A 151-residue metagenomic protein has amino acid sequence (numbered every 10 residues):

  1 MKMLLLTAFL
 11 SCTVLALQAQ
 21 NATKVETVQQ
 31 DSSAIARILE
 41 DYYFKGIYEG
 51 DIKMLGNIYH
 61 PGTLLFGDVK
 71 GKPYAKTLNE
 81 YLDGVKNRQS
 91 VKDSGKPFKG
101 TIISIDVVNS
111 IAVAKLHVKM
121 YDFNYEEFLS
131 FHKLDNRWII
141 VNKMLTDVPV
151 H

Functional and structural regions predicted by a protein language model:
M1-E26: Bacterial Sec-dependent N-terminal signal peptides
Q20-K53, N57: Short, low-complexity N-terminal intrinsically disordered segments enriched in polar/charged residues
K53-G95: Short solvent-exposed beta->alpha transition segments
L78-F123: Surface-exposed, charged secondary-structure patches
N124-H151: Short beta-strand edge/turn micro-motifs at domain boundaries
